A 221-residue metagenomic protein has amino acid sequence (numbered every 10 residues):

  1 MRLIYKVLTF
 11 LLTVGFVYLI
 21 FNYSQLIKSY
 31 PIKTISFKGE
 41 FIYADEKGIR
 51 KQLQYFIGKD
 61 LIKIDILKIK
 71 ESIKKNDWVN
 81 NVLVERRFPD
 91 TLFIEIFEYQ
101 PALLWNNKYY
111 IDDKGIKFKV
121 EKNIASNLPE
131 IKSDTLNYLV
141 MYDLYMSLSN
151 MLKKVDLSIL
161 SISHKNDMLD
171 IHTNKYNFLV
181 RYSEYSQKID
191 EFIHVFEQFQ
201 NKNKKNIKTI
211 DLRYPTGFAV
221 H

Functional and structural regions predicted by a protein language model:
M1-S36, F41-D60, I64-N76, N80-H221: Charged, solvent-exposed interaction patches on well-folded alpha/beta domains that mediate macromolecular contacts
